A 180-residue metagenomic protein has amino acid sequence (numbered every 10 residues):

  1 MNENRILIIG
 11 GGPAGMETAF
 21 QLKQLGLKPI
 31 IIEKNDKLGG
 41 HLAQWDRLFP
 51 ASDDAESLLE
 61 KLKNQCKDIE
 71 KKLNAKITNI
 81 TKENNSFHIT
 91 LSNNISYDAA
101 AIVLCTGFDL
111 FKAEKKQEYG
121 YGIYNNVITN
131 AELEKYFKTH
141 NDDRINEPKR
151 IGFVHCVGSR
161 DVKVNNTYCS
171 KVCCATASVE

Functional and structural regions predicted by a protein language model:
M1-G39, N74, I80, F108-E180: Rossmann-like dinucleotide/flavin-binding elements
N4, I69, Y97-A100: Local beta-strand N-terminus motif with an aromatic residue
I9, S96-G107: Short hydrophobic core segments
M16-E17, K23, A51-S52, L58 (+3 more regions): Hydrophobic, small-residue-rich alpha-helical packing segments that form membrane-like cores
D36-A55: Conserved N-terminal glycine-rich FAD pyrophosphate-binding loop of Rossmann-like flavoproteins
L62-D68, E118-Y121: Short, conserved catalytic or adaptor-binding loops enriched in Gly and charged residues
C66-T78: A conserved beta-strand/loop element that lines the FAD pocket in flavoprotein oxidoreductases
T81-S96: Conserved beta-strand-loop-beta-strand element in the redox core of flavoprotein oxidoreductases
